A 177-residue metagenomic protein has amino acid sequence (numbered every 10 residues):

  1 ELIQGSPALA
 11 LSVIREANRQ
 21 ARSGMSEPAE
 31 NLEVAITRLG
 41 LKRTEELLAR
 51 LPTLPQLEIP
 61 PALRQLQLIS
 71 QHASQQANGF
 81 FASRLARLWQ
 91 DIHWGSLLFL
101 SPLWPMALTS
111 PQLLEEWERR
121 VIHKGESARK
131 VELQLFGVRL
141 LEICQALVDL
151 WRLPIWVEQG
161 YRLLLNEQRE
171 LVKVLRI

Functional and structural regions predicted by a protein language model:
E1-L114, A128-R152, V157-I177: Conserved alpha-helical "signature site" that marks functionally important helical segments or helix/loop junctions
P111-H123: Post-HEXXH active-site segment of zinc metalloproteases
